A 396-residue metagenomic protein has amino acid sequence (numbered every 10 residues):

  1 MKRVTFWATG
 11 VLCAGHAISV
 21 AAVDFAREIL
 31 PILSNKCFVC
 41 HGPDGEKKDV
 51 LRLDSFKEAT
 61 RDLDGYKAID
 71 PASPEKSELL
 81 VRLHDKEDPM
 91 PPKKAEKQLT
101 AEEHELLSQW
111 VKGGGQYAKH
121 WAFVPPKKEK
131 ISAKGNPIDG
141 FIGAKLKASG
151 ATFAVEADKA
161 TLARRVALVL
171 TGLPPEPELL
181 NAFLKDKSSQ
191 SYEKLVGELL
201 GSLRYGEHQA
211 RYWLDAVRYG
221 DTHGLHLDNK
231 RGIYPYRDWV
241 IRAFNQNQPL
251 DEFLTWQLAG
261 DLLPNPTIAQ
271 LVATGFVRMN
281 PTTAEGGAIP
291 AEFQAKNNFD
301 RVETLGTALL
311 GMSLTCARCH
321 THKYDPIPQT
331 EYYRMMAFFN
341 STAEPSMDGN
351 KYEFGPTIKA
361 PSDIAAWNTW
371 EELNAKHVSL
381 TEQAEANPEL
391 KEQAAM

Functional and structural regions predicted by a protein language model:
M1-V4: Positively charged n-region of N-terminal signal peptides that target proteins for export
W7-A17: Bacterial N-terminal signal peptides
V20-D261, H322, T342-M396: Aromatic- and Gly/Pro-enriched helix-to-coil junctions and flexible linker segments
A22-E28, D300-T307: Short, intrinsically disordered, charge-biased short linear motifs at domain edges
L33, L309-T315: Short metal-coordination and nucleic-acid-contact micro-motifs, chiefly zinc-binding Cys/His arrays
L214-R231, Y236-W239, D261-R301: Beta-propeller blade termini and top-face loops
D325-A343, N350-K351: Feature marking long nucleic-acid-engaging regions of large polymerase/nuclease enzymes
